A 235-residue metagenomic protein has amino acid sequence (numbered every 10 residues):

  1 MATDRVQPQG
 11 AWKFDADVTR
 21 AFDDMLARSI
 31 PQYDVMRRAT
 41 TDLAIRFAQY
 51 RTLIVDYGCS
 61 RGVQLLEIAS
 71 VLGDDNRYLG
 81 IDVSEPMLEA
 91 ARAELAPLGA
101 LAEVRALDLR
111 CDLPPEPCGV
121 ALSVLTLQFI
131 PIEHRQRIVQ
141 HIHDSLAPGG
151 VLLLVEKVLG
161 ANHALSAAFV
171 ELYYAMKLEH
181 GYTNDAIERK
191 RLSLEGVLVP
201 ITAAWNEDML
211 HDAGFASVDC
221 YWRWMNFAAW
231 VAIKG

Functional and structural regions predicted by a protein language model:
M1-D23: N-terminal, positively charged/glycine-rich alpha-helical extensions of SAM-dependent methyltransferases
Q32-Y50: Conserved alpha-helix/loop element of class I SAM-dependent methyltransferases that forms part of the SAM/SAH-binding
R51-S60: Conserved class I S-adenosyl-L-methionine
V55, Q64-C111: Class I SAM-dependent methyltransferase SAM/SAH-binding core
L113-A121: A short acidic, Gly/Pro-enriched loop at the edge of an enzyme's catalytic core that lines a small-molecule cofactor
Q136-P148: A short glycine-rich, Lys/Arg-flanked "PGG" loop and its adjoining helix->strand segment in the class I
L153-E179: Conserved class I S-adenosyl-L-methionine
V197-A213: Short alpha-helix
